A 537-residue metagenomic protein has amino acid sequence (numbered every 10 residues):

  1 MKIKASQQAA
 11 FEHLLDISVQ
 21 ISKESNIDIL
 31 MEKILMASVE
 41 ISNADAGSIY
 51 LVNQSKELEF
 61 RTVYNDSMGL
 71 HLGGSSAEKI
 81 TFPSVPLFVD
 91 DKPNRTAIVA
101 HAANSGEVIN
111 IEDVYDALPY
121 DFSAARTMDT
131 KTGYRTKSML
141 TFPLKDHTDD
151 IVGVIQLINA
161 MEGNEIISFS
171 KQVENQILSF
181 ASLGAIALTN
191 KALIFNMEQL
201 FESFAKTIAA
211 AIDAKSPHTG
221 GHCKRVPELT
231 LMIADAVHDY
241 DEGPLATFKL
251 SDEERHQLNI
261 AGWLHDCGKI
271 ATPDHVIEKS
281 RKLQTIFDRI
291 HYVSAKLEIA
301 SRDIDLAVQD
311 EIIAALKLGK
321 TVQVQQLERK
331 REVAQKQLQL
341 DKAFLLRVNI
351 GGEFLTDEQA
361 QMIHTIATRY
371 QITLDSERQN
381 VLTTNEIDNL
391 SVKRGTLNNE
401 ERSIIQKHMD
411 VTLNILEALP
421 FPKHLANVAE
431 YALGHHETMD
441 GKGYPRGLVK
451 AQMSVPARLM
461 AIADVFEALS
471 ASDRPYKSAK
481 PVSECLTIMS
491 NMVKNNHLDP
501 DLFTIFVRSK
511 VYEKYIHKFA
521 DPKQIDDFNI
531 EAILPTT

Functional and structural regions predicted by a protein language model:
M1-K33, A37-I41, T62, L193-T207 (+1 more regions): Signal-transmission linkers at sensory-effector interfaces
H13, D150, E165-T189, H256 (+2 more regions): Amphipathic alpha-helical "output/dimerization" segments
K23-G74, K92-I98, T219-G220, P227 (+2 more regions): Helix-loop-beta substructure at the N-terminus of cytosolic sensory domains that couple signal/ligand detection
S48-P93, D116-A117, D288-H291, K296 (+5 more regions): GAF sensory/regulatory domain recognition with acknowledged cross-activation on helical regulatory dimers
N94-A100, E107-V108, E112-S138, A160-S170 (+1 more regions): Signal-transducing coupling segments at domain and membrane junctions
N104-V108, V154-I155, G163, Q176-M197 (+5 more regions): Signal-transmission/dimerization alpha-helices at domain junctions
K137-D146, G153: A short, aliphatic-rich beta-strand micro-motif
S168-Q172, I208, E278-D303, N385-L416 (+1 more regions): Divalent-cation-assisted or electrostatically stabilized phosphate/pyrophosphate-binding catalytic cores
